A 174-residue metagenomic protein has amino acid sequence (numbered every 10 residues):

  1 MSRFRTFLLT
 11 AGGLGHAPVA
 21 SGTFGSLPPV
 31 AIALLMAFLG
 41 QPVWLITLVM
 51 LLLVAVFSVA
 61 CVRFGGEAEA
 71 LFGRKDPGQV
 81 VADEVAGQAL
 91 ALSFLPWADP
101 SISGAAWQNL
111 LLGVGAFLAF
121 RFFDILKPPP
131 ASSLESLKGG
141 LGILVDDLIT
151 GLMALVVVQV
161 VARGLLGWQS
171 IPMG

Functional and structural regions predicted by a protein language model:
M1-L27, A60-L92, F120-A154: Interhelical loop and helix-boundary elements at the membrane-water interface of polytopic inner-membrane proteins
G12, H16, A31, L35 (+2 more regions): Short amphipathic alpha-helical segments enriched in hydrophobics
A17-M36, V49-F57: Short Lys/Arg-rich amphipathic alpha-helical segments
L34-M50, L92-L111, V160-G174: Helix-coil boundary and interhelical linker segments in multi-pass alpha-helical membrane proteins
V43-F64, F72, A106-A119: Membrane-embedded alpha-helical segments that form the functional core of polytopic membrane enzymes, especially those
F117, R121-P129, Q159, L166-G174: A short, conserved beta-to-alpha structural element at the edge of catalytic cores that scaffolds binding
